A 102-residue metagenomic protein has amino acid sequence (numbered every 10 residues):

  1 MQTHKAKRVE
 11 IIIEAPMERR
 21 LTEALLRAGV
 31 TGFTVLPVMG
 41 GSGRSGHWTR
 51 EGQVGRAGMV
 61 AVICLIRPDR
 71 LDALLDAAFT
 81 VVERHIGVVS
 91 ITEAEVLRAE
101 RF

Functional and structural regions predicted by a protein language model:
M1-F102: Positively charged, small/polar-rich N-terminal and surface patches that mediate targeting and assembly and bind
